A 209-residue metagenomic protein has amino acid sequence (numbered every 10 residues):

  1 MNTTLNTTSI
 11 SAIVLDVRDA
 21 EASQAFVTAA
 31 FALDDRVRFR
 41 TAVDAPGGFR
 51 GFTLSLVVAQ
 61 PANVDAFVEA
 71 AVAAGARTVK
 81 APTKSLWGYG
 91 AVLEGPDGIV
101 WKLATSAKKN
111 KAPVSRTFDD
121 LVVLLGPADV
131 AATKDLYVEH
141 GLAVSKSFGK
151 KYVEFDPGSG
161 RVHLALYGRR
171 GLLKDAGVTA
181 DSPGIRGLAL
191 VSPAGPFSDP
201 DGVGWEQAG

Functional and structural regions predicted by a protein language model:
M1-T78, E94-G149, P157-G209: Glyoxalase I/VOC metalloenzyme domain signal
A81-S85: RNA-recognition motif
L86-G88, V191: Short, small/polar residue-rich loop motifs at catalytic or cofactor-binding pockets
G88-G90, K150-Y152: Short hydrophobic/aromatic beta-strand or adjacent loop that forms the aromatic wall/cage of a ligand/substrate-binding
